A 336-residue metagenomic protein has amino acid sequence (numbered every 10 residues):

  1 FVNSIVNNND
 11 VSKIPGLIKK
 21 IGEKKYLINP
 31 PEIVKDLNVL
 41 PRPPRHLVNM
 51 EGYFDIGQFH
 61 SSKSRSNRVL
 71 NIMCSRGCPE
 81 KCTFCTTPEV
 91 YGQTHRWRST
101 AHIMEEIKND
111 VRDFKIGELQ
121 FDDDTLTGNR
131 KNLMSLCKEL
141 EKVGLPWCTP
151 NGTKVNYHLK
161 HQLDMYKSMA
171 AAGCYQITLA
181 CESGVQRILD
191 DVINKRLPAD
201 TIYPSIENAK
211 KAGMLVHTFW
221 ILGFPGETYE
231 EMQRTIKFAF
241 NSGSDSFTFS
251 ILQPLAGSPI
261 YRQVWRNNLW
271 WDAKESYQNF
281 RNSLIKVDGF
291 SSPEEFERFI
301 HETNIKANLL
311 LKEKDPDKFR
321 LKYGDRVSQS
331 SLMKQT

Functional and structural regions predicted by a protein language model:
F1-K35, I251-Q253, G257: Glycine-rich beta-alpha loop elements in corrinoid/cobalamin-binding modules across cobalamin-dependent enzymes
G22-E23, H60, P259-W265, L269-T336: Radical SAM enzyme core and accessory elements
P30-P31, L40, L133, H161-Q162 (+1 more regions): Short aromatic-enriched loop/helix-cap "lid" or pocket-rim segments at secondary-structure transitions that line
I33-Y53, R262-F280: Mobile, glycine-enriched helix-loop/loop "lid" segments at the mouths of ligand-binding/catalytic clefts that gate
R45-H217, K237: Radical SAM [4Fe-4S] cluster-binding motif and immediate context
E80, R130-K131, R187-V192, L222-E230 (+2 more regions): Flexible glycine/acidic-rich beta-alpha junction loops that bind and position SAM and/or redox cofactors in anaerobic
M165, G226-F240: Catalytic cores of alpha/beta
H217, S244-I251, L309-P316: Bilobed periplasmic-binding protein-like "clamshell/Venus-flytrap" ligand-binding domains
